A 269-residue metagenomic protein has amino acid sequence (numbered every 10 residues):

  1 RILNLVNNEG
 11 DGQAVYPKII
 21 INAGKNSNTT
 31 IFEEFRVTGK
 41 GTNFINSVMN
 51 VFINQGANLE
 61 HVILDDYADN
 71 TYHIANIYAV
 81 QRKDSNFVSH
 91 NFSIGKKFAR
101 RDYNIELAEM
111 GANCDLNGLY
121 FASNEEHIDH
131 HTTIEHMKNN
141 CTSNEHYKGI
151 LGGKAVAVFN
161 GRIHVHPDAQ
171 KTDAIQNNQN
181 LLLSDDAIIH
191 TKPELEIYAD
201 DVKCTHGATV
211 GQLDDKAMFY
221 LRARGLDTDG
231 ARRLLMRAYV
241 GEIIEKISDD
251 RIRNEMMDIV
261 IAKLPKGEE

Functional and structural regions predicted by a protein language model:
R1-F219, A223-L226, I247-E269: Conserved beta-strand/loop scaffold segments within soluble protein domains that form the structured core and edges
Y220-E242: Extended amphipathic alpha-helical segments enriched in small hydrophobics
